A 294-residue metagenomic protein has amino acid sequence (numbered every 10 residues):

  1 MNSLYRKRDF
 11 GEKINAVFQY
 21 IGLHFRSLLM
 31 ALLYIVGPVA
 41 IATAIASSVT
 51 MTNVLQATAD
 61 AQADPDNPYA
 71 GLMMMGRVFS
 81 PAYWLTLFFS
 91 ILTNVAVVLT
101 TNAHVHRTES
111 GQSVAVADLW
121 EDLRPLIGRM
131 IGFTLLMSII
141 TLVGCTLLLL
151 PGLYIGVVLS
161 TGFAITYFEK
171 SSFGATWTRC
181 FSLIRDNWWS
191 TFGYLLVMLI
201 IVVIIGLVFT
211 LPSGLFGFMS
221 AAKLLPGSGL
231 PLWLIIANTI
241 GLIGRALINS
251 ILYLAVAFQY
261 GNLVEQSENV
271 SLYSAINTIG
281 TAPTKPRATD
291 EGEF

Functional and structural regions predicted by a protein language model:
M1-G76, W84, L92, A96: Generic N-terminal leader segments that precede the first folded domain
M1-L4, A16, N53-Y69, N102-S110 (+3 more regions): Juxtamembrane transition segments at transmembrane-helix termini in multipass membrane proteins
K7-F10, N94, Q112, G156 (+1 more regions): Generic alpha-helical segment signature
G11-P38, A117-V143, V157-G206, A237: Interfacial aromatic "cap" segments that immediately flank transmembrane helices in multipass membrane proteins
A31-M51, F79-V98, I131-G156, Y194-K223 (+1 more regions): Hydrophobic alpha-helical transmembrane segments in multi-pass membrane proteins
V54-R77, V114-S138, L142, K223-P226: Long, highly hydrophobic alpha-helical transmembrane signal-anchor segments
A96-P125: Hydrophobic transmembrane alpha-helix segments characteristic of membrane transport and insertion machinery
